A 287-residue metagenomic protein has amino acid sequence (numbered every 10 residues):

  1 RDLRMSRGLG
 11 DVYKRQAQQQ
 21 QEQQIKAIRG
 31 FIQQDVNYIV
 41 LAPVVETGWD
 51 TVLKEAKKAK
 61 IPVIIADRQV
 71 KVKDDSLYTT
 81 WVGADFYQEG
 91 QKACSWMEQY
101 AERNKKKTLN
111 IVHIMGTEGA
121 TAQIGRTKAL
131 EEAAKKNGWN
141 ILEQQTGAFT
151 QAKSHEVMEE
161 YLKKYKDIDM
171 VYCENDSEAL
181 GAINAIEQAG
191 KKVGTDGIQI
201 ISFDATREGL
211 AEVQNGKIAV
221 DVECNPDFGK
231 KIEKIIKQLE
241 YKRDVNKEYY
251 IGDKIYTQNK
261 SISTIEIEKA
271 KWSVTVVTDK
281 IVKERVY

Functional and structural regions predicted by a protein language model:
D2-Y13: Single conserved hydrophobic/aromatic residue that forms the stacking wall/gate of nucleotide- or nucleobase-binding
K14-Q23, A27, E143-K153: Short beta->alpha junction loops
Q24, W81-T108, K153-H155, A205-G209 (+1 more regions): Hydrophobic alpha-helical segments within soluble ligand-binding/sensing domains
I28-Q33, N37-K58, L130, G147-A211: Hydrophobic alpha-helical
T51-Q88, N110, T206-Q214: Flexible loop/hinge segments that line or gate small-molecule binding clefts
D85-E89, A93, V112-A133, W139 (+1 more regions): Extracytoplasmic ligand-binding site segments that recognize negatively charged/polar headgroups
I114-E118, A122, E132-A133, C224-Y287: Hinge/cleft segment of the Venus flytrap/periplasmic-binding protein
N184-Y250, T257-Q258: Exported/periplasmic ABC-transporter solute-binding proteins
